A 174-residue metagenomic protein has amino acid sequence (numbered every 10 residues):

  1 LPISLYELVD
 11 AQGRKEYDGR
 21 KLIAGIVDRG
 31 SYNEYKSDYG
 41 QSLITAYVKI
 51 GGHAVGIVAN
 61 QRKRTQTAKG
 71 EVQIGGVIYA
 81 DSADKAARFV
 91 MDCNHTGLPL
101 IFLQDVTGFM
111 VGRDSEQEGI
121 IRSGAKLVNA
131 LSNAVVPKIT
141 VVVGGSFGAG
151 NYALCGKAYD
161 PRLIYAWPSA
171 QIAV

Functional and structural regions predicted by a protein language model:
L1-V174: Ligand-binding clefts of soluble mixed alpha/beta catalytic domains
